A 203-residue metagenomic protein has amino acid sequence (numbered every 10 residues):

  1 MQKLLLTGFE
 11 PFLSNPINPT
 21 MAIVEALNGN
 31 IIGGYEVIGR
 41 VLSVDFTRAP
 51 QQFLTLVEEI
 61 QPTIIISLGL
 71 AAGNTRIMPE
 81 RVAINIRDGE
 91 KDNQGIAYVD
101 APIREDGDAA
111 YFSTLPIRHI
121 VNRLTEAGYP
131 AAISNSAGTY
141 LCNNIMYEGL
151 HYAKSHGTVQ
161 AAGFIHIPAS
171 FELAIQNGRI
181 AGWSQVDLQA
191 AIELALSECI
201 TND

Functional and structural regions predicted by a protein language model:
M1-A137, L150-S155, V159, G178-A191 (+1 more regions): N-terminal catalytic or cofactor-binding beta/alpha core of small enzyme domains
G138-C142, A169: Small/polar glycine-rich anion-binding or flexible loop at a beta-alpha turn
N143-L150: Hydrophobic, aromatic-enriched interface-forming segments
A162: Glycine-rich phosphate/pyrophosphate-binding loops and their adjacent beta-strand/loop elements at enzyme active sites
H166-E172: An accessory alpha-helical subdomain
I175: Compact soluble domain cores
